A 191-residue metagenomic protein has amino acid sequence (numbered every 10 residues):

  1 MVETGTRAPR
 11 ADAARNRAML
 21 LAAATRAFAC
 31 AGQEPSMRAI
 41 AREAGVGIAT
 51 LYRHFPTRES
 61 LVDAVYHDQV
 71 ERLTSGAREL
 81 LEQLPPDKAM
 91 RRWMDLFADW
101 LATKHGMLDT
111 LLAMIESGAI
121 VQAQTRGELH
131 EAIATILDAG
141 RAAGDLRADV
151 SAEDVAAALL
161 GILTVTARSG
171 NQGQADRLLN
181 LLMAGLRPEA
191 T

Functional and structural regions predicted by a protein language model:
M1-E43, S60-D63: Basic, helix-initiating cap at the start of DNA-binding domains
M1-T4, D99, E131, T135-A143 (+1 more regions): C-terminal peripheral helix-coil segments that are non-catalytic and often amphipathic
F28, S36-M37, I48, R58 (+3 more regions): Amphipathic alpha-helical segments enriched in hydrophobic/aromatic and basic residues that form the DNA-contacting
G32-Q33, R53, R147: Helix-turn-helix/winged-helix DNA-binding modules
G45-F55: Short hydrophobic/aromatic patch on the recognition helix
A64, S75-T103, V121: Hydrophobic alpha-helical connector segments
E71, S117-D145, V150-E153, A157-L160 (+2 more regions): Amphipathic alpha-helical packing segments from all-alpha helical-bundle domains
T110-G118: Short linear capping/connector segments at secondary-structure termini
